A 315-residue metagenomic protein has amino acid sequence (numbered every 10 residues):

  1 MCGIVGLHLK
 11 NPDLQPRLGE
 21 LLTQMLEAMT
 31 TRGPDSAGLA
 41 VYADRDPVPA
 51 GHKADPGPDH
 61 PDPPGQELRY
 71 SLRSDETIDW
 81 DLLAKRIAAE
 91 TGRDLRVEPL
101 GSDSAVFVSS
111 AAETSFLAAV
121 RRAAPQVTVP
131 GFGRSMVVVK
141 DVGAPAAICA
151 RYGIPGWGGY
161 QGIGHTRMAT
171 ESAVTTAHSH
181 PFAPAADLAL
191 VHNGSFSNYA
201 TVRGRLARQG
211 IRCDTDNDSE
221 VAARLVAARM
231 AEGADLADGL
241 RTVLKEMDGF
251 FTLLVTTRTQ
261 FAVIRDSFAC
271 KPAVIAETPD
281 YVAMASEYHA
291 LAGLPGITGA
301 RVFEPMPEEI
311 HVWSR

Functional and structural regions predicted by a protein language model:
M1-R315: Conserved short alpha-helical segments that host acidic/polar catalytic motifs at enzyme active sites
